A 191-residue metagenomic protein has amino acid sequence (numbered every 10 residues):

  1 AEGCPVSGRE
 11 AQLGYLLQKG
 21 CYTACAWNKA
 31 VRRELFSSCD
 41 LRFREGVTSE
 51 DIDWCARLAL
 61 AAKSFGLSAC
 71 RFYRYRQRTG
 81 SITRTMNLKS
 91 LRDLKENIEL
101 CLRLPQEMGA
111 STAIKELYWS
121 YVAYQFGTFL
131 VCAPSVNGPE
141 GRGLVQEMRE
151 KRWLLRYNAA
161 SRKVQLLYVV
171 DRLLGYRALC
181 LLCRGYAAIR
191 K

Functional and structural regions predicted by a protein language model:
A1-G66, Y73-M86, G109: Donor-binding/catalytic cores of nucleotide-activated saccharide and glycerol-phosphate transferases/polymerases
I52-C55, I98-C101, V122-F126: Hydrophobic alpha-helical core bundles mediating ligand binding, dimerization, or RNAP-core interactions
L67-S68, E116: A structural signal for short, well-ordered beta-strand segments and their strand-loop junctions that often border
R71-T79, R84-T112, T128, C132-L155: Catalytic core of nucleotide-sugar-dependent glycosyltransferases
A110-S120, Y168-V169, L173: Structural motif
L117-V131: Amphipathic alpha-helical repeat scaffolds of TPR domains
S135-K191: Membrane-interface aromatic/basic loop that binds lipid-linked glycans or pyrophosphate carriers, typified by
